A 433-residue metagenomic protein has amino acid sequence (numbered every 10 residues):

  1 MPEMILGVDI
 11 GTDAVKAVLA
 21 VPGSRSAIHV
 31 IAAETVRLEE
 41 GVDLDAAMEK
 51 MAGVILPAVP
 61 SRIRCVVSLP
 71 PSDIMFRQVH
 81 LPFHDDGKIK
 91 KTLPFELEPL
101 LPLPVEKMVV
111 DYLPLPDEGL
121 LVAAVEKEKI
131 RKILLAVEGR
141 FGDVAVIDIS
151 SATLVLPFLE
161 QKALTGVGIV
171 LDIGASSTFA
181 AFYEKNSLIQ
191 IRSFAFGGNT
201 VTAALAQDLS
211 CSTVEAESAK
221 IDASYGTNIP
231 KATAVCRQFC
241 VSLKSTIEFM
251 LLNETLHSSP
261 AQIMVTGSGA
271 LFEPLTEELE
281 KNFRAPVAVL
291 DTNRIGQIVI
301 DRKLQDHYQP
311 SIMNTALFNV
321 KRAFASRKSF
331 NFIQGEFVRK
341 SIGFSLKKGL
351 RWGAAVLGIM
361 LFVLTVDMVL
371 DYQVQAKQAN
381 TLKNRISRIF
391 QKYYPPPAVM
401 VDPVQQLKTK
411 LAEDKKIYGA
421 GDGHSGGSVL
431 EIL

Functional and structural regions predicted by a protein language model:
P2, V18-G23, V36-R37, V54-L56 (+2 more regions): Transmembrane alpha-helix/interfacial motif
P2-H29, S61-R62, V67, P114-P230 (+6 more regions): Small-residue (GG/TT-enriched) beta-loop-alpha framework at ligand/catalytic clefts
I28-P57, T227-V235: N-terminal phosphate-binding loop and adjacent alpha-helix
M51-R64, L101, K244-Q262: Phosphate/pyrophosphate-binding loops at sites that engage ATP/ADP/AMP, CoA/4′-phosphopantetheine, polyphosphate
R64-K162, Q262, V287-R302, I312: Active-site neighborhood for divalent-cation/phosphate handling
T153, A288-F344: Glycine-rich phosphate-binding/hydrolytic loop that grips phosphoryl groups
E184, R192-A234, R351-L433: Primarily periplasmic coiled-coil/stalk helices of bacterial envelope nanomachineries adjacent to the inner membrane
A232-V235, S258-R294: Glycine-rich phosphate-binding loops at beta-strand->alpha-helix junctions
